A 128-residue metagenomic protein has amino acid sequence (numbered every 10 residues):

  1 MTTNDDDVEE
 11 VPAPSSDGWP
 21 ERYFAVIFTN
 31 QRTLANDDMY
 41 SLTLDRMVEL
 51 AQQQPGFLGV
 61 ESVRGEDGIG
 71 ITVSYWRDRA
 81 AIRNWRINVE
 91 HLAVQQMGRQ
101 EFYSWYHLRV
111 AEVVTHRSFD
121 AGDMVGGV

Functional and structural regions predicted by a protein language model:
M1-I69, A81-R86, Y103-V128: Short S/T/G/P-rich N-terminal loop/turn motif that feeds into the first structured element of a domain
R77-R79: Short loop-to-helix capping motifs
R86, V94-Q95: Amphipathic alpha-helical interface segments used for dimerization/assembly
Q96-G98, F102-S104: Short arginine-rich
